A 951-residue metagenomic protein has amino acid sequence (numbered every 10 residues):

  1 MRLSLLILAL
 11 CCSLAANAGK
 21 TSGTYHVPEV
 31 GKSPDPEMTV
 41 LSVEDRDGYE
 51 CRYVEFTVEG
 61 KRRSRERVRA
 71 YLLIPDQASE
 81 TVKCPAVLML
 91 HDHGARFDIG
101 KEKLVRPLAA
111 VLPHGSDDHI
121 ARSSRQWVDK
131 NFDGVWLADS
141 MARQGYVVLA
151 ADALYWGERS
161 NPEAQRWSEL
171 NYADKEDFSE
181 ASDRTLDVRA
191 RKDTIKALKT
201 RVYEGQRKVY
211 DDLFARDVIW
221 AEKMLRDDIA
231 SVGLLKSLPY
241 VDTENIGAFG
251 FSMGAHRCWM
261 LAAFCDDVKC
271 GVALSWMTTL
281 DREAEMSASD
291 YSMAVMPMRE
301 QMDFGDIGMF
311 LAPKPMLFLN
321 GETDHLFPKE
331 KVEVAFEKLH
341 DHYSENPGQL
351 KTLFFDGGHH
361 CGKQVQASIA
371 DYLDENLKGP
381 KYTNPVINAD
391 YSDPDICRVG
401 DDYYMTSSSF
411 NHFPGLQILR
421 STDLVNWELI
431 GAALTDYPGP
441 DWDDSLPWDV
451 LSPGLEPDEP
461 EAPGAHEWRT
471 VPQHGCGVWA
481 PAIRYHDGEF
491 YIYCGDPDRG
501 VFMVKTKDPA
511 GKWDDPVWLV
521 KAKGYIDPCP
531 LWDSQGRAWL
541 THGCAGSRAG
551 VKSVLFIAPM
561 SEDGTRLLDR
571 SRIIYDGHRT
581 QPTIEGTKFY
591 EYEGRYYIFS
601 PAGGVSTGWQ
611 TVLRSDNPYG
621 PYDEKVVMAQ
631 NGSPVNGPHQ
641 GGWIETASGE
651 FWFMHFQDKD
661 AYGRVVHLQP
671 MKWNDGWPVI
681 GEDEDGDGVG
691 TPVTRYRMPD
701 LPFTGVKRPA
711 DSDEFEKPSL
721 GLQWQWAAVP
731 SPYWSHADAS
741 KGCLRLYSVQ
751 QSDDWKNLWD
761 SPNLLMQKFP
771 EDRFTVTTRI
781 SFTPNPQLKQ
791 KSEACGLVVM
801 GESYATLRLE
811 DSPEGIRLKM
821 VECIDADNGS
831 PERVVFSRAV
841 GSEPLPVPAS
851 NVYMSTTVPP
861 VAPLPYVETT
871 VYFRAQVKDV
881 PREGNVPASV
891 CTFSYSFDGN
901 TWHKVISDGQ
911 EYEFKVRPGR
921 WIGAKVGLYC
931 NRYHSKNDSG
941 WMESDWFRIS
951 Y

Functional and structural regions predicted by a protein language model:
S33-V82: N-terminal cap/lid segment of alpha/beta-hydrolase-fold proteins
A70, V82-G94: Short beta-strand element of the alpha/beta-hydrolase
D92-R226, K236, E283-E285: Cap/lid segment of the alpha/beta-hydrolase catalytic domain
V202-V218, D227-S231, D267-G308, P313 (+2 more regions): Mobile cap/lid helix-loop segments that gate and shape the active-site cleft of serine hydrolases
V241-G250: Alpha/beta-hydrolase fold nucleophile elbow
L311, F318-N320: Short beta-strand/loop motif that positions the catalytic acidic residue of the alpha/beta-hydrolase fold
E337, Y343-G379: C-terminal catalytic histidine-bearing segment of alpha/beta-hydrolase fold enzymes
P380-Y951: Carbohydrate-active catalytic/glycan-binding domains of CAZyme proteins, especially the secreted or lumenal ectodomains
